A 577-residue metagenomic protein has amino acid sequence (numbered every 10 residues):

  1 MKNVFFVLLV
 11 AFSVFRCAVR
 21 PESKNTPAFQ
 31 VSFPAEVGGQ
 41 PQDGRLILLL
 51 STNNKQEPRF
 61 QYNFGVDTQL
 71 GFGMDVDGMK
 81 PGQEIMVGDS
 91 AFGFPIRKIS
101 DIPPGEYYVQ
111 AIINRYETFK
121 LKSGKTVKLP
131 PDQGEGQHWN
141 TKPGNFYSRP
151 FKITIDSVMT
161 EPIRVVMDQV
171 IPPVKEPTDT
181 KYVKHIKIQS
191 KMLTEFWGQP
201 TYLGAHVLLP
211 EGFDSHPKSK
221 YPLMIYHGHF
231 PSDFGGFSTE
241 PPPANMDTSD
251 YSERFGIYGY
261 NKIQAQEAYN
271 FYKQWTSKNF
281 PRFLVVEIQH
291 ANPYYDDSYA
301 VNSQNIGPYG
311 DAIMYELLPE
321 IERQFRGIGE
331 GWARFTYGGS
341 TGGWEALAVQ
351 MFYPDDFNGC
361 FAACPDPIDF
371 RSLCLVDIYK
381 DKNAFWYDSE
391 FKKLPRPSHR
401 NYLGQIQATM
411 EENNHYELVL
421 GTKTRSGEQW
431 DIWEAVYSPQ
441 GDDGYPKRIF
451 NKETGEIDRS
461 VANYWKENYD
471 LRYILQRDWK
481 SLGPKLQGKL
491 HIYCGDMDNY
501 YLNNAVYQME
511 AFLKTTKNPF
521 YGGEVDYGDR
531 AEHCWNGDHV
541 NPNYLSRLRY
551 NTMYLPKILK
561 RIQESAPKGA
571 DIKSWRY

Functional and structural regions predicted by a protein language model:
M1-P27: Bacterial Sec-dependent N-terminal signal peptides
F12-F15, A28, D214-H216, Y315: N-terminal processing/targeting junctions
K24-F33, G39-I47, P200-H206, I225: Contiguous beta-strand segments within globular domains
T52-F92, R97-Y577: Non-catalytic cap/lid and distal C-terminal segments of serine-dependent acyl enzymes
